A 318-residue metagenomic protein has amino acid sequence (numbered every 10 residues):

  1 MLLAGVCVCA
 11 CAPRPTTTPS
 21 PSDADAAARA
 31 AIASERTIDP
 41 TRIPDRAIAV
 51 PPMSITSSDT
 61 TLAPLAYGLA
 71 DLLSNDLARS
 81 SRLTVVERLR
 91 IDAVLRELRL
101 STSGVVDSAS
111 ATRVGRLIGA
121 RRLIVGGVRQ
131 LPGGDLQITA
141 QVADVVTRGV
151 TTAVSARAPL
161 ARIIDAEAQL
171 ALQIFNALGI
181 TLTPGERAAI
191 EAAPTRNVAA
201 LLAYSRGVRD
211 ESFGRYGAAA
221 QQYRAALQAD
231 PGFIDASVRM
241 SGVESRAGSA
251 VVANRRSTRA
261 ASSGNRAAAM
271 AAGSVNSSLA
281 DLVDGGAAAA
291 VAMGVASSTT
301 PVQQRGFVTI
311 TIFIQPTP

Functional and structural regions predicted by a protein language model:
C11-P15: Bacterial signal peptide processing site
P19-T37, L72, D92-L202: Catalytic-center loop of serine/cysteine hydrolases
T61-L100, I174: N-terminal segment of the mature soluble domain
E244-S278, A289: Alpha-helical linker/edge segments of TPR/alpha-solenoid repeat scaffolds and analogous pre-/post-domain helices
